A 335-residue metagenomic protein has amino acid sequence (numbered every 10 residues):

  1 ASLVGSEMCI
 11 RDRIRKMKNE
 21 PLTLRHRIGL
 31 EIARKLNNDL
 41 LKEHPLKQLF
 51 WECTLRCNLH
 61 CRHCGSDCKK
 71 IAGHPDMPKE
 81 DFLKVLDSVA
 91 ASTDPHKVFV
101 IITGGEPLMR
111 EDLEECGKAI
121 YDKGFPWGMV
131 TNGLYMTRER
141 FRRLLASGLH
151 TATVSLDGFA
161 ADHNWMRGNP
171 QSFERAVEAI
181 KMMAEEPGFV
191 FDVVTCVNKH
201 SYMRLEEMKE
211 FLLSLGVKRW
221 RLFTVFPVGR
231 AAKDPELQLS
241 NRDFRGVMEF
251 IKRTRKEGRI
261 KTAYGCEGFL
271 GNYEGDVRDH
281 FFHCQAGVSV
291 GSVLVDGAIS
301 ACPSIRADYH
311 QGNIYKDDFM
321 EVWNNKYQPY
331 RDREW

Functional and structural regions predicted by a protein language model:
A1-D12: Single conserved hydrophobic/aromatic residue that forms the stacking wall/gate of nucleotide- or nucleobase-binding
E7, H60, G104, V295-D296: Residue-level recognition of short loop/turn positions
R11, M17, A146-S147, T151 (+4 more regions): Radical SAM enzyme [4Fe-4S]-AdoMet core and its adjacent flexible, acidic and glycine-rich loops/tails across
K18-T151, L239-S240: Conserved alpha-helical substructure of the radical SAM core
L41, H280-C284, E334-W335: Short Gly/Pro-enriched turn/cap motifs at secondary-structure boundaries
K47-E52, G268-Y273, N325-W335: Short, intrinsically disordered, charge-biased short linear motifs at domain edges
C57, G297, F319: Conserved, mostly hydrophobic/aromatic
R278, I305-W335: Membrane-interface junctions of multi-pass transporters
